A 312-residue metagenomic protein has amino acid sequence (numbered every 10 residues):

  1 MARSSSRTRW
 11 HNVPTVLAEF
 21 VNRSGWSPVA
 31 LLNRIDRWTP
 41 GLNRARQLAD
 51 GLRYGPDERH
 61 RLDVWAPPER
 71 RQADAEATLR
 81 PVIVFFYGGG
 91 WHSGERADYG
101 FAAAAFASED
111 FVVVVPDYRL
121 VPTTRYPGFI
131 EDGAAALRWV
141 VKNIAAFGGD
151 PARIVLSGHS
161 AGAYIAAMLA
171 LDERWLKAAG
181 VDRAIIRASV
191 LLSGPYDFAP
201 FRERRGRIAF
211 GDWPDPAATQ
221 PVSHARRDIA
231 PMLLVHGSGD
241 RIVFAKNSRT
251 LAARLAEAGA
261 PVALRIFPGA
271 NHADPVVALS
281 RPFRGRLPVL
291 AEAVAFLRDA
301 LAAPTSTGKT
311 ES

Functional and structural regions predicted by a protein language model:
M1-A45, T305-S312: N-terminal targeting or regulatory segments adjacent to alpha/beta-hydrolase or S9 domains
S24-D74: N-terminal cap/lid segment of alpha/beta-hydrolase-fold proteins
T78-G89: Short beta-strand element of the alpha/beta-hydrolase
G94-A103, E109, V114-A152, R281-G285: Catalytic nucleophile-loop/oxyanion-hole region of alpha/beta-hydrolase and closely related hydrolase-like folds
A135-R204, A217: Primarily recognizes the serine-hydrolase "nucleophile elbow" in alpha/beta-hydrolase and SGNH/GDSL folds
D228, L234-H236, D240: Short beta-strand/loop motif that positions the catalytic acidic residue of the alpha/beta-hydrolase fold
R241-N247: Conserved alpha/beta-hydrolase "acid-adjacent" motif
R249, A256-S312: C-terminal catalytic histidine-bearing segment of alpha/beta-hydrolase fold enzymes
